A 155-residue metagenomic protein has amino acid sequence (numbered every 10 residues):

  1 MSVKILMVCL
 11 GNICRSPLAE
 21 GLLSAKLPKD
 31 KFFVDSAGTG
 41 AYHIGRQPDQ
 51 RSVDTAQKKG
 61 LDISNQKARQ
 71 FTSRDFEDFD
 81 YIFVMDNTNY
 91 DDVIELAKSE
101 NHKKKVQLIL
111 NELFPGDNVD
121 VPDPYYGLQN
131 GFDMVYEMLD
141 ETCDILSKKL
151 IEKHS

Functional and structural regions predicted by a protein language model:
M1-D78, K148-S155: Conserved active-site segments centered on acidic
Y81, D91-S155: Phosphate-binding/catalytic loops
V84-M85: Short beta-strand scaffold positions
